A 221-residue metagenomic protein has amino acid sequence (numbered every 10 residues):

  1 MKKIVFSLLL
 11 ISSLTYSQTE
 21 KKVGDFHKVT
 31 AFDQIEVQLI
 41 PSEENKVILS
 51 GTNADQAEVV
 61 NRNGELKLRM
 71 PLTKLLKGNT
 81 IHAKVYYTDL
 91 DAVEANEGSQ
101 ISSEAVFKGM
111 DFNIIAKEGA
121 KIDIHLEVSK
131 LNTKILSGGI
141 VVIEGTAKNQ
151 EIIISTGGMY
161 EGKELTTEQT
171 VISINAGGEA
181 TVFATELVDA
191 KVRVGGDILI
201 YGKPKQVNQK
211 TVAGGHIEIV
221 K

Functional and structural regions predicted by a protein language model:
M1-K221: Intrinsically disordered, low-complexity terminal regions
